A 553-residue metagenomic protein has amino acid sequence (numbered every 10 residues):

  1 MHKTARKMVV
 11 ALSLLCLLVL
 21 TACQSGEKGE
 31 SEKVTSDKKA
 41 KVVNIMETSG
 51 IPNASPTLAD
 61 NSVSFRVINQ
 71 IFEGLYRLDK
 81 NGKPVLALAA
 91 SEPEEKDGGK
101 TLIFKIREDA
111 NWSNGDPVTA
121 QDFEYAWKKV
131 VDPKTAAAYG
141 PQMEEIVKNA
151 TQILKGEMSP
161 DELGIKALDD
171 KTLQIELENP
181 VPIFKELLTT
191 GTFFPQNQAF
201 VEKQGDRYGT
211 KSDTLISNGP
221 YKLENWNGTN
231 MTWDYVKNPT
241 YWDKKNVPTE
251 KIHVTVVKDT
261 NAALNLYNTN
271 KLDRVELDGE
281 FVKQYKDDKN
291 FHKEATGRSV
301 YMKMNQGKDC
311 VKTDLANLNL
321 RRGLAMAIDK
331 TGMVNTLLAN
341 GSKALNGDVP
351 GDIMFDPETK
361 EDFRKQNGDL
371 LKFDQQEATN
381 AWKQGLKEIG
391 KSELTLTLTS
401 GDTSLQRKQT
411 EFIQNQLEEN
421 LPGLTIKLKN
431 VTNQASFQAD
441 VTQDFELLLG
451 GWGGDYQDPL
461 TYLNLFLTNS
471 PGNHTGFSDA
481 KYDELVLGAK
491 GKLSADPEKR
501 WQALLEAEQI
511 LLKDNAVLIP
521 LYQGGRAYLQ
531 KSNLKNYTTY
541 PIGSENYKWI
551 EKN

Functional and structural regions predicted by a protein language model:
M46-D97, I216: N-terminal lobe/hinge region of extracytoplasmic solute-binding protein
T119-Q121, Y125-A126, T172-Q174, P220 (+4 more regions): Alpha-helical secondary-structure segments
E124, A138-A199: Surface-exposed binding/hinge segments that line and control ligand-binding clefts or catalytic entry sites
L177-V247, K251: Gly/Pro-rich hinge or "lid" segments in bacterial periplasmic/extracellular proteins
P239-Q284: Ligand-site clamp/hinge motif
K343-G385, L405-R407: Structural transition elements
G423-S436, L463-K531, N553: Extracytoplasmic/peripheral linker and loop segments enriched in polar/acidic and small residues with frequent Thr/Pro
Y528-N553: Long beta-strand-rich cores associated with HINT superfamily self-processing modules
